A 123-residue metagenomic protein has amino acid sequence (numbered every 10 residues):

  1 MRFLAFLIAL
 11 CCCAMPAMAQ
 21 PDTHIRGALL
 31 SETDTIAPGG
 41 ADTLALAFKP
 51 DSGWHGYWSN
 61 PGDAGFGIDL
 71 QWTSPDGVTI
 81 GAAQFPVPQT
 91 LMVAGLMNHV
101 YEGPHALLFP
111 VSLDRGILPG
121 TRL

Functional and structural regions predicted by a protein language model:
L4-A14: Bacterial N-terminal signal peptides
M18-L123: Extracellular/lumen-exposed scaffold segments
